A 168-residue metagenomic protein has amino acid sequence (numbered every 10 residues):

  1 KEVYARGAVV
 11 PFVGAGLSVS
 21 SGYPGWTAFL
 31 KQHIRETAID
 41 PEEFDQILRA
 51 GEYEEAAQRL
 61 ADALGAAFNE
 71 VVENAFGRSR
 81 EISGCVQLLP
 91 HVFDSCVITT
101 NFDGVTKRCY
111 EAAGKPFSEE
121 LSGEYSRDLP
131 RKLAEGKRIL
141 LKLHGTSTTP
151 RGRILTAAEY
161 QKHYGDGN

Functional and structural regions predicted by a protein language model:
K1-N168: Conserved catalytic-core helix/loop/strand module for nucleotide-ribose chemistry
